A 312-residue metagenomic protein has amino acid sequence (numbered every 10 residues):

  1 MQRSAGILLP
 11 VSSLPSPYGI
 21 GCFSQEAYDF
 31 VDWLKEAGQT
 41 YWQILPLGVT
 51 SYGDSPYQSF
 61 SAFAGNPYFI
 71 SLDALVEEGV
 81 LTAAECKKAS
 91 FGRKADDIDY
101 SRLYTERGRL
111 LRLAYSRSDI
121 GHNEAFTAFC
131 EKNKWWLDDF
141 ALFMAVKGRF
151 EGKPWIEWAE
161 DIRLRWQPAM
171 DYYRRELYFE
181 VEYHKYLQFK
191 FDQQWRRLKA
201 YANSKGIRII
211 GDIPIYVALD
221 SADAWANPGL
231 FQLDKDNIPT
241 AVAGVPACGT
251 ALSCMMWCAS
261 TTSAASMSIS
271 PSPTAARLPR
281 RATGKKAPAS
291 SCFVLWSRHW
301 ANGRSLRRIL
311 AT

Functional and structural regions predicted by a protein language model:
M1-Q2, S204, I238, V242 (+1 more regions): Acidic (Asp/Glu)-rich catalytic clusters
Q2-P228: Acidic/aromatic-lined carbohydrate-recognition and catalytic surfaces of CAZymes acting on diverse glycans
T40, T50, T82, T105 (+8 more regions): Residue-identity detector for threonine
Y68, L111, F231, D236-I238 (+2 more regions): Generic preference for hydrophobic/aromatic residues in regular secondary structure cores
L72-C86, K235-A243, A289-L295: Short, surface-exposed, charge-dense and proline/glycine-enriched linear segments
K190-S204, V245-T312: Active-site neighborhood of glycoside hydrolase catalytic domains
R208-A243, A247-C254, I269-A276, R280-G284: Substrate-binding/active-site clefts of carbohydrate-active enzymes
